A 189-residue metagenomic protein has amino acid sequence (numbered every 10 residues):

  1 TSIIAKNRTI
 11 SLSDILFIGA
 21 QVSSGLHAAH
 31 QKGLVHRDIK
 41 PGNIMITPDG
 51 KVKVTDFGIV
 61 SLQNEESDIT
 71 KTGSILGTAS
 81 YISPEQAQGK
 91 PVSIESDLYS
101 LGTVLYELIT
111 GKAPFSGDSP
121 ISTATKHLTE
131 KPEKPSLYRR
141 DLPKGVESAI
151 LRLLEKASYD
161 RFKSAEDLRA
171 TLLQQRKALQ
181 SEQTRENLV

Functional and structural regions predicted by a protein language model:
T1-I10: AlphaC helix of the protein kinase catalytic domain
I3, L62, Q175: Residues that scaffold the ATP/ADP-binding catalytic core of kinase and kinase-like folds
I18-G19: Activation segment signature within eukaryotic-like protein kinase domains
S24-L34: Protein kinase catalytic-loop region centered on the HRD/HxD motif
L34-P41, I46: Catalytic-loop of the protein kinase fold
P48-P91: Activation segment of protein kinases
S80-S181: C-terminal lobe helix-coil module of Hanks-type protein kinase domains
S181-V189: Regulatory extensions appended to serine/threonine kinase catalytic cores
